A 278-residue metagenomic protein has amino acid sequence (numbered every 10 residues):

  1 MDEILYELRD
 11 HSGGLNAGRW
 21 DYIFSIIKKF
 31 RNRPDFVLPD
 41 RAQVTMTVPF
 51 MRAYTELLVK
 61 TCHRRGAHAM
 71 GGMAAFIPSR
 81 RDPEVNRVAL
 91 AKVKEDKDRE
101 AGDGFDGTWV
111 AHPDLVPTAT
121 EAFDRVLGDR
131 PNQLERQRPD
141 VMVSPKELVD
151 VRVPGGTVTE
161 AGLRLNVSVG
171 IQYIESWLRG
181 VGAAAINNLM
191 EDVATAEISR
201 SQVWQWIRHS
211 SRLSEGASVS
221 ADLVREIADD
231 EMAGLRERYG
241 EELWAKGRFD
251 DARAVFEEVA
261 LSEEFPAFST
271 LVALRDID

Functional and structural regions predicted by a protein language model:
M1-D278: Expand to "…catalyze enediolate/carbanion chemistry for C-C bond making/breaking, isomerization, decarboxylation
